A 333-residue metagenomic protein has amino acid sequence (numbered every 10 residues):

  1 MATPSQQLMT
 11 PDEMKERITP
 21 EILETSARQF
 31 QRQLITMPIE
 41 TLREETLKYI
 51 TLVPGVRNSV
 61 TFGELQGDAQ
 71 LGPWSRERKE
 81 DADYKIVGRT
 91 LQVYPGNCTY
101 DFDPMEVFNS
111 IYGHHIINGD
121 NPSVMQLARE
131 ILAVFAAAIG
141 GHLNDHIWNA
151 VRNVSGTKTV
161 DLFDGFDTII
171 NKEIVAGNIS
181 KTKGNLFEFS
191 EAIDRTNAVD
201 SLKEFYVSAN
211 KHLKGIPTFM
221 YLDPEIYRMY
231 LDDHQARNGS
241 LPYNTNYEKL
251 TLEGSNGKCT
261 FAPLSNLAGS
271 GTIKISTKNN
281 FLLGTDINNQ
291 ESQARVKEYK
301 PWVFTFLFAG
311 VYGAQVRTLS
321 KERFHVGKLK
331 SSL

Functional and structural regions predicted by a protein language model:
A2-L52, S59, G63, F163-A192 (+2 more regions): Sequence/fold signature of self-assembling virion shell proteins
R32-Y112: Assembly/oligomerization interface modules of large self-assembling protein complexes
N97, L132, G215-P217: Extracellular structured ligand-interaction cores
Y100-F102, L222, F308: Hydrophobic side chains in beta-strands
S110, N144, M229-L231: Short helix/loop capping segments that flank catalytic or ligand/cofactor-binding pockets
G113-E204, S332: Alpha-helical scaffold segments that mediate packing/assembly in large oligomeric complexes
F205-H212, I216: Short, basic/hydrophobic alpha-helical segments
I216-I226: Beta-edge loop/turn motif
